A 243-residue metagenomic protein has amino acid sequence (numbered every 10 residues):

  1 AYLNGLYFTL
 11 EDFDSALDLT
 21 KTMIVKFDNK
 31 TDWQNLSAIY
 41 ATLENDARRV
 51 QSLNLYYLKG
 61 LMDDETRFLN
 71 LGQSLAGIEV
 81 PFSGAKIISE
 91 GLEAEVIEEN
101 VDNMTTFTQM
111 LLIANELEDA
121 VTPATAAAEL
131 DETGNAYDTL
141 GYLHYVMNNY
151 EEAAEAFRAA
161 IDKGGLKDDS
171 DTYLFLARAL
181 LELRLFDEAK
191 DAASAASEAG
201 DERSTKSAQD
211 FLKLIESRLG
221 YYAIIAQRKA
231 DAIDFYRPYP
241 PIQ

Functional and structural regions predicted by a protein language model:
A1-Y222, R237-I242: Alpha-solenoid helical repeat scaffolds
A226-F235: Post-kinase regulatory C-tail/linker adjacent to protein kinase catalytic domains
